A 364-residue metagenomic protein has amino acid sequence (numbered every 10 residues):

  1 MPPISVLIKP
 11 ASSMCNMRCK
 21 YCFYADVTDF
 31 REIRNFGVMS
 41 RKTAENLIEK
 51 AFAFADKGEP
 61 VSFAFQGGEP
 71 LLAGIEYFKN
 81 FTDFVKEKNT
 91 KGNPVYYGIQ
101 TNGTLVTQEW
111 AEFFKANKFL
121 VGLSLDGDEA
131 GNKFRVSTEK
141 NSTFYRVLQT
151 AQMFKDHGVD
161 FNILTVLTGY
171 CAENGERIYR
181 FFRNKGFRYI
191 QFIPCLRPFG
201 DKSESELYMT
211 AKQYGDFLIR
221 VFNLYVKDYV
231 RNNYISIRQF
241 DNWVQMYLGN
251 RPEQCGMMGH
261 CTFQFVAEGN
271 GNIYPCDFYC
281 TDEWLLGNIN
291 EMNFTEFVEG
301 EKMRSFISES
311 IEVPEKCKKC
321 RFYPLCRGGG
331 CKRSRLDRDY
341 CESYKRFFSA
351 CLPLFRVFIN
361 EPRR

Functional and structural regions predicted by a protein language model:
P2-K42: Canonical Radical SAM [4Fe-4S] cluster-binding loop centered on the CxxxCxxC motif and its immediate flanking residues
V6-K9, S62-G68, Y96-T101, I237-F240: Extended hydrophobic secondary-structure segments that form protein cores and membrane-embedded regions
A11-R18, E69-L72, C261, C317-K319 (+1 more regions): Cysteine-centered iron-sulfur cluster-binding motifs in ferredoxin-type domains/subunits of redox enzymes
I33-V38, F134-N141, E206-Y208, S334-R335: Short glycine-enriched, charge-decorated loop/helix-capping segments at active-site entrances that position
A44, I48-A64, A73-C195, L207: Radical SAM/AdoMet-radical enzyme domain recognition
V136-Y145, Q152, D156-G256, H260 (+2 more regions): Radical SAM enzyme [4Fe-4S]-AdoMet core and its adjacent flexible, acidic and glycine-rich loops/tails across
C280-R364: Flexible mid-to-C-terminal extensions adjoining Fe-S/redox cofactors in radical SAM and related proteins
